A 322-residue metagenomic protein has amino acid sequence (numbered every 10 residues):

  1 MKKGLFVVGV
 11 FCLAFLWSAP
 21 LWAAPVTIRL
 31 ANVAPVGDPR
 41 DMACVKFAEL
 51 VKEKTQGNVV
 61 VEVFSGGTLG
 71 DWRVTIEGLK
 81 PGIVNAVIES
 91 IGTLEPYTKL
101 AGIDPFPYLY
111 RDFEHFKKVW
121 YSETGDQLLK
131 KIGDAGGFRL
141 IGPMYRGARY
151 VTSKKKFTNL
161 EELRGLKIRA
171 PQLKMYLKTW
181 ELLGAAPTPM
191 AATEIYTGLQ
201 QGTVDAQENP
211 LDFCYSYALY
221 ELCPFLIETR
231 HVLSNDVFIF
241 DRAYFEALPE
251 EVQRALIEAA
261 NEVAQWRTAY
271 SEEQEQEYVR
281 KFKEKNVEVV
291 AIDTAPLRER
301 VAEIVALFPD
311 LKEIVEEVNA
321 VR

Functional and structural regions predicted by a protein language model:
M1-G9: Bacterial N-terminal signal peptides that target proteins for export
V8-S18: Bacterial N-terminal signal peptides
P20-W22: Signal peptide processing junction and immediate N-terminal pro/mature segment of secreted/exported proteins
A24-F116, T124-R322: N-terminal secretory/targeting leader peptides
